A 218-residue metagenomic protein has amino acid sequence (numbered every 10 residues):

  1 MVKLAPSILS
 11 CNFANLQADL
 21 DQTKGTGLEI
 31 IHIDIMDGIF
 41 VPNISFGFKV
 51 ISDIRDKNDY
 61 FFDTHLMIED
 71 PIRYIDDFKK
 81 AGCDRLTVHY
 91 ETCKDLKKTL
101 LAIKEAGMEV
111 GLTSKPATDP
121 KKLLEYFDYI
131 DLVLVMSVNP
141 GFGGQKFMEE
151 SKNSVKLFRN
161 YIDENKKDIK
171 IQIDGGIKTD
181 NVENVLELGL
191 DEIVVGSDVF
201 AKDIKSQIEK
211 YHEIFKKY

Functional and structural regions predicted by a protein language model:
K3-S7, I31-I33, F62-L66, L86-V88 (+4 more regions): Hydrophobic faces of well-ordered beta-strands that scaffold small-molecule active sites in alpha/beta enzyme cores
L16, T23, D34, F78 (+6 more regions): Conserved, mostly hydrophobic/aromatic
L20, I72-K80, T118-Y129, I177-I193: Catalytic cores of alpha/beta
T26, K57, A81, A106 (+1 more regions): Structural motif
D37-D84, V88-A102: N-terminal active-site wall of soluble small-molecule enzyme domains
D37-S45, K49, Y60, P116 (+3 more regions): Glycine/Thr-rich beta-alpha phosphate-binding loop at enzyme active sites
L86-K94, L134-Q145, L188-I208: Glycine-rich phosphate-binding active-site loops on the catalytic face of alpha/beta enzymes
I103, L186, F200-Y218: C-terminal helical cap(s) of enzyme catalytic domains, especially alpha/beta-barrels
